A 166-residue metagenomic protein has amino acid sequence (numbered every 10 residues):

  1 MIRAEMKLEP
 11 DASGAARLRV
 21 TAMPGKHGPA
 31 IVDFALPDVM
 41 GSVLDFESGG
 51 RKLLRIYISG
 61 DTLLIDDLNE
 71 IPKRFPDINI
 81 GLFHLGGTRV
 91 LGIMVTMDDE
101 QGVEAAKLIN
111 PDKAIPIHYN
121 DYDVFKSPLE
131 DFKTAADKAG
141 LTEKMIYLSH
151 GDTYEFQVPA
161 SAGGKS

Functional and structural regions predicted by a protein language model:
M1-P76, H150-S166: Core dinuclear metal-dependent hydrolase active-site scaffold
L63-H150: Cap/insert and terminal regions of metallo-dependent hydrolase folds
